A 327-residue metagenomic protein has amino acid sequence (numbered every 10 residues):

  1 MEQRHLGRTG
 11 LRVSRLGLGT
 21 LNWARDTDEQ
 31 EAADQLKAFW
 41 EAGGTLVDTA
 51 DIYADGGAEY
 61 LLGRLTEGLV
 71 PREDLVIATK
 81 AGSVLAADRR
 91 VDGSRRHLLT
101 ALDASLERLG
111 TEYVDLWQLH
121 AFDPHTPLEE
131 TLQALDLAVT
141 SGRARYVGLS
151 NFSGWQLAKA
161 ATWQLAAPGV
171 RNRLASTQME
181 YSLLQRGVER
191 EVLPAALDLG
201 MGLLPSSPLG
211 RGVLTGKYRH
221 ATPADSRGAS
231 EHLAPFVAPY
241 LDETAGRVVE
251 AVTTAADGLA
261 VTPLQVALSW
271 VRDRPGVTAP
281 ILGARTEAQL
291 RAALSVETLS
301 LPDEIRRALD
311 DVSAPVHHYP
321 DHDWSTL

Functional and structural regions predicted by a protein language model:
M1-L75: N-terminal binding-site loop/beta-alpha segment at the start of enzyme catalytic domains that lines or forms
L6, L18, A32, V47 (+13 more regions): Conserved, mostly hydrophobic/aromatic
G7-W23, A78-R90, Y113, Q118: N-terminal small/glycine-rich loop or linker at the start of catalytic domains across soluble metabolic enzymes
L11-L16, G43-L46, P71-L75, T111-D115 (+5 more regions): Short, well-ordered coil/turn segments that N-cap beta-strands
T27, K37, E41, A86-E191: Glycine/proline-rich, positively charged, aromatic-decorated active-site loop/lid region on the catalytic face
A81-S83, S153, E180-Q185, S207-L214 (+2 more regions): Glycine-rich beta-alpha junction loops
V188-R227, T262: Aromatic-lined glycan-binding groove of carbohydrate-active enzymes
T222-T254, G258, D273-V277, E287-L327: Terminal-tail/helix-coil boundary detector
